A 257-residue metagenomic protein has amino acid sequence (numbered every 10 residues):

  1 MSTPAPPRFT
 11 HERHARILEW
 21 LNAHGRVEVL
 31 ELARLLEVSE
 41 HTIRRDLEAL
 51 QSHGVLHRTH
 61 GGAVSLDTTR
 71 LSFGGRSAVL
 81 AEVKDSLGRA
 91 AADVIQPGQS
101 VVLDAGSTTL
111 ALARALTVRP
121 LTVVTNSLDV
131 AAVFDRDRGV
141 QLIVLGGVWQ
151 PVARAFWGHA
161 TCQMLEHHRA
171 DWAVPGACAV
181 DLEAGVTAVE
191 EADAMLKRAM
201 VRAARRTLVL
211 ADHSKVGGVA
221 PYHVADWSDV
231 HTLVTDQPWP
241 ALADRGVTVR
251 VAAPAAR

Functional and structural regions predicted by a protein language model:
S2-A15, E19-L32, E37, S52 (+1 more regions): Conserved phosphate- and dinucleotide-binding cores of soluble alpha/beta proteins, encompassing both enzyme active
S2-S107, A113-V118, T122, L128 (+1 more regions): HTH-adjacent hinge/linker in prokaryotic transcriptional regulators
T108-L112, V216-V219: Short glycine/serine/threonine-rich phosphate/pyrophosphate-binding segments that cradle anionic phosphate groups
T122-V123, W172: A residue-level structural signature of the nucleotidyltransferase/glycosyltransferase Rossmann-like core
